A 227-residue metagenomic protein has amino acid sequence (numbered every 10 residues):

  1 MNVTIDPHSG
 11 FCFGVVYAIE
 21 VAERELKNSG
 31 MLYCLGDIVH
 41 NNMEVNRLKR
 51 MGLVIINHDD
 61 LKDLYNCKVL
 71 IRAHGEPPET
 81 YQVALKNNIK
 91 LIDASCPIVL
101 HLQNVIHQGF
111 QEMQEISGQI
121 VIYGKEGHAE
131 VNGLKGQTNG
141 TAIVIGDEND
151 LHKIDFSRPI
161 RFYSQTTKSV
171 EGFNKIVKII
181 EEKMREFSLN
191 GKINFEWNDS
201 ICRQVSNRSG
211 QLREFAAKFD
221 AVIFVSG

Functional and structural regions predicted by a protein language model:
M1-G227: The feature marks the mature, well-folded catalytic cores of soluble enzymes
